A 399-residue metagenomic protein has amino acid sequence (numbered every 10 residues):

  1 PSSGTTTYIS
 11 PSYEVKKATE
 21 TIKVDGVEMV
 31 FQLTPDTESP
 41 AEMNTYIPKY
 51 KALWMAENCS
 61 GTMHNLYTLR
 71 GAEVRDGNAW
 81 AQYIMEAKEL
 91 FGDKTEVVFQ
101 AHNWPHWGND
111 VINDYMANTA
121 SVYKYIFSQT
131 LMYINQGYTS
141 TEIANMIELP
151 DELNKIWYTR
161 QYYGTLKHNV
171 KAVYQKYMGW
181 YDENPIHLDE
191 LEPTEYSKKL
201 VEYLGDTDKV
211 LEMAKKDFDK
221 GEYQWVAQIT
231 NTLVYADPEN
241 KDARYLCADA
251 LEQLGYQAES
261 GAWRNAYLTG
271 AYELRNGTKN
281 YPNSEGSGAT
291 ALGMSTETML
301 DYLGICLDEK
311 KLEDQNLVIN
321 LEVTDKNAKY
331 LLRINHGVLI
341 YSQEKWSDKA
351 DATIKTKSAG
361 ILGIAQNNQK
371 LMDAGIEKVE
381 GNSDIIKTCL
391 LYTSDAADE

Functional and structural regions predicted by a protein language model:
P1-D25, M29, K51-A56, R275-T290 (+1 more regions): Metallo-beta-lactamase
P1-G4, E89-V97, W104-S295: Accessory terminal helices/loops
T7-S12, T19-K23, E28-Y138: Metallo-beta-lactamase
D25, P48-Y50, T324-K326, N335 (+1 more regions): Short strand-coil-strand connectors
T290-H336: A glycine-rich beta-turn/hairpin centered on an aromatic-Pro dipeptide
V318-Q369: Low-complexity, glycine/alanine/valine/leucine- and proline-rich hydrophobic stretches
A374-E377, G381: Glycine-centered positions in the ABC transporter ATPase nucleotide-binding domain
Y392-D398: Conserved small/polar residues in nucleotide/adenosyl-binding loops
